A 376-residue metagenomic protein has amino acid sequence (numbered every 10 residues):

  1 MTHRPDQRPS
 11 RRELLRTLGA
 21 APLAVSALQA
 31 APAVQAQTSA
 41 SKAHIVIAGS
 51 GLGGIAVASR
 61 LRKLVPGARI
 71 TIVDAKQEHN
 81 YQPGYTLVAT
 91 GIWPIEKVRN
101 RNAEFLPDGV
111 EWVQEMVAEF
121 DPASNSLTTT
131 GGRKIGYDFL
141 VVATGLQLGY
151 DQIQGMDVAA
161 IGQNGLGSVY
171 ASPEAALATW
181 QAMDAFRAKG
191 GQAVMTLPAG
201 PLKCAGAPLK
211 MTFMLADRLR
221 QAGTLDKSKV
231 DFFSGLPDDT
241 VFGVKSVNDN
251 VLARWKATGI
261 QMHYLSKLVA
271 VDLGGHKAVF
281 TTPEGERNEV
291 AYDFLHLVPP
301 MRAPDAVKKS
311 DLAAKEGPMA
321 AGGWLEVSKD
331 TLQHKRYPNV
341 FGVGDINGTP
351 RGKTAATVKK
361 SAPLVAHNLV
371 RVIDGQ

Functional and structural regions predicted by a protein language model:
M1-S10, Q35: N-terminal secretory signal peptides
P9-L28: N-terminal export leaders
A24-S41: A short, basic/flexible loop-to-alpha-helix module at the beginning of a structural domain
A36-E111, A199-K245: Beta1-alpha1 glycine-rich phosphate/pyrophosphate-binding loop at the start of Rossmann-like nucleotide-binding domains
D108-E119, S124, I135, D217-G322: A Rossmann-like FAD-binding core segment of flavoenzymes
G145-G223: Glycine-rich dinucleotide-binding loop and its adjacent helix/turn
D157-R187, D293-V358, V370: FAD-site-proximal beta/loop scaffold in flavoenzymes
V358-Q376: Internal hydrophobic alpha-helix adjacent to the cofactor/substrate pocket in enzyme cavities
